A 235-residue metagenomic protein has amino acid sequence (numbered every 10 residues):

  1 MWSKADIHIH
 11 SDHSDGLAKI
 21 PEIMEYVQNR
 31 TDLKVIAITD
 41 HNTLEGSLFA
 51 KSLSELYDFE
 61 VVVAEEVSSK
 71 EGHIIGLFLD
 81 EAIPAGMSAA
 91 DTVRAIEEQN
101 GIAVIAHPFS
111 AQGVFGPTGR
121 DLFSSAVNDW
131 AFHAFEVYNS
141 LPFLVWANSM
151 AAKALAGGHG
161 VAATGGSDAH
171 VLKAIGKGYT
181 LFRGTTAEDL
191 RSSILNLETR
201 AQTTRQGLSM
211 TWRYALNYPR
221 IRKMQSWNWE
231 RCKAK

Functional and structural regions predicted by a protein language model:
M1-I7, S11, L17-Y26, E45-K51 (+4 more regions): Charged catalytic cores and adjacent phosphate/nucleic-acid-binding surfaces used for phosphate/nucleic-acid chemistry
D12, M24-N42, I102-V104: Divalent metal-dependent hydrolysis catalytic cores, especially in the metallo-beta-lactamase
H41, P108, S140: Flexible loop residues that form catalytic and substrate-binding hotspots at small-molecule/glycan-binding clefts
V62-E66: Hydrophobic/aromatic-rich structural module bridging two neighboring secondary-structure elements via a short loop
M87: Phosphate-binding/switch loop-helix module in NTP-utilizing enzymes
V104-V114: Aromatic-lined carbohydrate-recognition surfaces of secreted/lumenal glycan-active proteins
